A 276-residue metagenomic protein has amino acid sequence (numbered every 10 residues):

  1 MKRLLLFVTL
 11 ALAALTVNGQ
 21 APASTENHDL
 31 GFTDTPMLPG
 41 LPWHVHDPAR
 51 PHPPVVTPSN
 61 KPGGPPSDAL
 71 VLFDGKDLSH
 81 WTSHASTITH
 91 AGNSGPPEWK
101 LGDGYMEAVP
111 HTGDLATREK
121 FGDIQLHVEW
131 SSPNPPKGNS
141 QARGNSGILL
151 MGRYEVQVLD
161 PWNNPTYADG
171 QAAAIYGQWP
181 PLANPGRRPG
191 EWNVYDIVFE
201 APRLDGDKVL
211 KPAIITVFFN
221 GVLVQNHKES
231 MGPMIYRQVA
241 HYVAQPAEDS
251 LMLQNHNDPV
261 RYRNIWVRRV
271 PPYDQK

Functional and structural regions predicted by a protein language model:
M1-V8: Bacterial N-terminal signal peptides that target proteins for export
V8-T9, D274: A periodicity- and composition-biased signal for non-globular, repetitive helical segments
T9-N18: Hydrophobic h-region of N-terminal signal peptides that target proteins for export in Gram-negative bacteria
Q20-K276: Carbohydrate-interacting regions of secretory-pathway proteins
